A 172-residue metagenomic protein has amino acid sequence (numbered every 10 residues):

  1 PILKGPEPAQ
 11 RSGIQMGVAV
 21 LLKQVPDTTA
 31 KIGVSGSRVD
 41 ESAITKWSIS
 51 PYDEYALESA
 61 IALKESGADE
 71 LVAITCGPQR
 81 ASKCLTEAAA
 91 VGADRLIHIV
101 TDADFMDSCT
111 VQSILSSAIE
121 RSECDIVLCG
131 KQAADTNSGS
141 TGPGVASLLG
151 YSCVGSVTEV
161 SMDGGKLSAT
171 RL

Functional and structural regions predicted by a protein language model:
P1-Q15: Short, Lys/Arg-enriched N-terminal segments with co-localized hydrophobic residues within the first ~10-30 amino acids
R11-L172: N-terminal glycine-rich FAD/FM-binding segment characteristic of electron-transfer flavoproteins
